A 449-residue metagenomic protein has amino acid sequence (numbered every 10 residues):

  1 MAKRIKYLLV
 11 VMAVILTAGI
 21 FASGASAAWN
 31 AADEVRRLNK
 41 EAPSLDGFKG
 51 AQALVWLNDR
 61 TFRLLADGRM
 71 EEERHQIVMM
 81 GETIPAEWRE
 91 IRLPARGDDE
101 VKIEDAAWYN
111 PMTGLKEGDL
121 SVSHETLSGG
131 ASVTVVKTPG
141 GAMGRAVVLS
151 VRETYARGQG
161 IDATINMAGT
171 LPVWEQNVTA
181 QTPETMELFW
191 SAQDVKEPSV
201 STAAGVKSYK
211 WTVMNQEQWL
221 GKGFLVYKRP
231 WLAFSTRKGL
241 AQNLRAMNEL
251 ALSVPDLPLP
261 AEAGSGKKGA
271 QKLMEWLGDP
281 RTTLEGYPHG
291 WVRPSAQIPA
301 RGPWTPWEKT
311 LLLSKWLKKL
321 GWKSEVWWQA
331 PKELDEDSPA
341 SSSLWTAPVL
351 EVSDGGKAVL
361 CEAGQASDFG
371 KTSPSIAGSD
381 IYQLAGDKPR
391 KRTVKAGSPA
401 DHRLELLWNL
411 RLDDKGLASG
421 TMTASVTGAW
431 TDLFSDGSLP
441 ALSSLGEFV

Functional and structural regions predicted by a protein language model:
A2-M12: Bacterial N-terminal signal peptides that target proteins for export
V10-I20: Bacterial N-terminal signal peptides
A28-P94, A396-V426: Early extracytoplasmic/domain-onset interaction patches
A28-V35, T154-T164, A168-T170, W174-V292 (+1 more regions): Secretory-pathway-linked proteins and extracytosolic
Q76, R145-V147, V178, L273 (+3 more regions): Cysteine-centered nucleophilic/redox motifs
R92-G118, P172-W190, D436-V449: Solvent-exposed beta-hairpin/edge-strand motifs
E100-N166, D194-L232, L407-N409, D414 (+2 more regions): A surface-exposed beta-strand-loop module
W307-G397: Hydrophobic/aromatic-rich core segments of domains that either
